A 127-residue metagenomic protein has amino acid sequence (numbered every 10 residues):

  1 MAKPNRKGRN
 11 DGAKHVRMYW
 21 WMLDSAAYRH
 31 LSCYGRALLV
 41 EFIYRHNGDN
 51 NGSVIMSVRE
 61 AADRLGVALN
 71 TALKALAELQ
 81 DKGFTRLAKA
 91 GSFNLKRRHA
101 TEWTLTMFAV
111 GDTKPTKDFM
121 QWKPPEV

Functional and structural regions predicted by a protein language model:
M1-R59, D63-R64, D81-K82: Short recognition helix of helix-turn-helix/winged-helix DNA-binding domains
K3, G8, A68, V110 (+1 more regions): Intrinsically disordered, low-complexity peptide-like regions
M18-Y19, T101, M120: Short, low-complexity intrinsically disordered segments
Y34, R45-T104, F108-A109: Winged helix-turn-helix DNA-binding recognition segment
T104-V127: Short, amphipathic alpha-helical interaction segments positioned at domain boundaries
